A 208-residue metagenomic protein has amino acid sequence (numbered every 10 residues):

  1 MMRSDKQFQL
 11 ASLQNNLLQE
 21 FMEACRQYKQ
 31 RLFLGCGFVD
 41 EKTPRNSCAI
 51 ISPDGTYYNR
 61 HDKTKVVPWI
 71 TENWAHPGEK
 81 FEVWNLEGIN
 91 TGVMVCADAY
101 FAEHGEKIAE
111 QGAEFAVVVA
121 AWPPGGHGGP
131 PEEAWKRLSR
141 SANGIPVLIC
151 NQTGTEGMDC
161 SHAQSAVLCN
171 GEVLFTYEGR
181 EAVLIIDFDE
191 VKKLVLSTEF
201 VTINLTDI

Functional and structural regions predicted by a protein language model:
M1-A11, V118-A120: Short, conserved active-site loops that position catalytic residues or coordinate cofactors/metal ions across diverse
L10-Q14, D40: Short secondary-structure transition/capping motifs
L13-F33, Y100-V183: CN hydrolase (nitrilase-like) catalytic-core segments centered on the catalytic cysteine and neighboring Lys/Glu
L34-V39: Short beta-strand-to-loop element that shapes/binds the nucleotide-sugar donor at the catalytic cleft/hinge
D40-Q111, P124-R137, S161, E190-I208: Active-site catalytic loop in hydrolytic enzyme cores
H61, W84, C150, Y177 (+1 more regions): Hydrophobic residues at beta-strand termini and immediately following loops that shape nucleotide-binding pockets
L184-E190: Exposed aromatic-hydrophobic patches
